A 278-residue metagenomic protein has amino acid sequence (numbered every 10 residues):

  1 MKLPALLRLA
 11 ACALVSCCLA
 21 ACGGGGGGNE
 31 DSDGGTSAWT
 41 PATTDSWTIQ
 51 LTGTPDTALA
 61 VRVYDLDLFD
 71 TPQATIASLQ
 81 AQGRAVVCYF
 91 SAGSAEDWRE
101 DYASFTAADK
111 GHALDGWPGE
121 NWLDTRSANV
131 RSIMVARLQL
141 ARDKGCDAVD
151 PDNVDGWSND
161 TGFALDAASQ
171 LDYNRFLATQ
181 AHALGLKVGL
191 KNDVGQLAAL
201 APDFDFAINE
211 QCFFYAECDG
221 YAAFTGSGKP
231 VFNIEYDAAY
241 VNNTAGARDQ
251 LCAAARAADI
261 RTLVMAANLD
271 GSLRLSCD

Functional and structural regions predicted by a protein language model:
M1-A11: Bacterial N-terminal signal peptides that target proteins for export
K2, N29-D31: Surface-exposed charge patches in extracellular/virion surface proteins
A10, V15-S16, A245, D270: Residue-level signal for mature regions of secreted extracellular proteins and peptides
C17-A21: C-terminal motif of bacterial Sec signal peptides marking the signal peptidase cleavage site
G23-G26: Bacterial signal peptide processing site
D31-D278: Glycan-processing catalytic domains of CAZymes
